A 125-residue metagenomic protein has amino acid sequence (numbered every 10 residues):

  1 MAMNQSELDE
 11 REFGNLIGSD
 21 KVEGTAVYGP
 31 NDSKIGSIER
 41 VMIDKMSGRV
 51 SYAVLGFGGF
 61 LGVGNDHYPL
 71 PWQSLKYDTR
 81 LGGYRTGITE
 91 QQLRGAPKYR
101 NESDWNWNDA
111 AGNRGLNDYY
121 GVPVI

Functional and structural regions predicted by a protein language model:
M1-I125: Peripheral interaction segments used for macromolecular assembly
